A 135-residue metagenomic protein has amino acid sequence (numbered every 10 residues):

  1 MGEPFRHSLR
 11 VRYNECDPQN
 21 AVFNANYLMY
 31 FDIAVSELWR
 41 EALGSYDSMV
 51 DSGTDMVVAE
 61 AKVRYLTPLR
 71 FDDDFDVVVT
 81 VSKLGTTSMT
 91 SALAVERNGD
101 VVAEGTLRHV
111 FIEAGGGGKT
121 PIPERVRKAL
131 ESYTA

Functional and structural regions predicted by a protein language model:
G2-V58, A114-A135: Hot-dog-fold acyl-thioester-processing enzymes
E3-H7, P68-F71, S82-A135: HotDog/MaoC-like acyl-thioester-processing domains
R12-D17, A21-N24, L28-S36, R64 (+5 more regions): Residue-level signal for functionally critical sites in structured catalytic/ligand-binding pockets
L38-S88, V102-A103, V110: Hydrophobic beta-strand-centered segment that forms part of the acyl-chain substrate-binding groove
